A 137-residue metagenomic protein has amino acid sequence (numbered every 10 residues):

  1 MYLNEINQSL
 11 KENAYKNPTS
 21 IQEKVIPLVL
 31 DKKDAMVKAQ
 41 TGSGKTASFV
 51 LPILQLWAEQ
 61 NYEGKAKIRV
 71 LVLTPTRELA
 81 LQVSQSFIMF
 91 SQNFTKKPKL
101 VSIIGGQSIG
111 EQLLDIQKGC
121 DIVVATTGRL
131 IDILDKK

Functional and structural regions predicted by a protein language model:
M1-K38: Conserved pre-motif I regulatory segment
E5-Q8, E63-D135: Conserved nucleic-acid-binding Ia/Ib motif block in the N-terminal RecA-like helicase ATPase lobe
P18-S20, P27, P52, P75-R77 (+1 more regions): Proline-centered helix-kink/hinge sites
E23-A35, T46-G64, S86-S91, I131: Walker A/P-loop NTP-binding motif
A39-S43: The conserved Walker
